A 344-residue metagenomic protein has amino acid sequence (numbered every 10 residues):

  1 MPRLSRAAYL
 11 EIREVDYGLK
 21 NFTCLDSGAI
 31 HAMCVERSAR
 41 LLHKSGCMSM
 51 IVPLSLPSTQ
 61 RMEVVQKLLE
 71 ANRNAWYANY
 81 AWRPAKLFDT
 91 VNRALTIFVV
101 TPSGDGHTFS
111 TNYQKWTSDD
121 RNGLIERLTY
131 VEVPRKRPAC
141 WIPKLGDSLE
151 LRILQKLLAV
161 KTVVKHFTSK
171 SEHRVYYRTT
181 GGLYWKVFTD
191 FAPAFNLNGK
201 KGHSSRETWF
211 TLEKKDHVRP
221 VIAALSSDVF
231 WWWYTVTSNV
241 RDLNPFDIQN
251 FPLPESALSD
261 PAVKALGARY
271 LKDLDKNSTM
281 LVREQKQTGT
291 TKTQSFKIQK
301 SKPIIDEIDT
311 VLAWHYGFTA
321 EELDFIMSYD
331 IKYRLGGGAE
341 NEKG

Functional and structural regions predicted by a protein language model:
M1-A7, R37-S45, L54, L68-N72 (+7 more regions): Generic, well-ordered alpha-helical scaffold segments in large soluble proteins
M1-E172, T189, G202-R206, R241-N244: Signature of N6-adenine DNA methyltransferases within the class I
M1-P2, S55, D105, G181-Y184 (+4 more regions): Short, glycine-/Ser/Thr-/acidic-enriched flexible segments
S49-I51, Y80, V100-T101, R178-T180 (+4 more regions): Generic beta-strand/beta-sheet core signal
I97-T101, T211, P252: Short, well-ordered beta-strand micro-motif
L128, K136-T162, S171-H173, E255-G344: Non-catalytic DNA-recognition/assembly elements of restriction-modification systems
R152-K201, E207-R219, K332, G336-G344: DNA target-recognition domains and sequence-specific DNA-contacting regions of bacterial/archaeal
T208-N250, A257-K276: Basic, amphipathic alpha-helical recognition segments used for DNA target recognition
